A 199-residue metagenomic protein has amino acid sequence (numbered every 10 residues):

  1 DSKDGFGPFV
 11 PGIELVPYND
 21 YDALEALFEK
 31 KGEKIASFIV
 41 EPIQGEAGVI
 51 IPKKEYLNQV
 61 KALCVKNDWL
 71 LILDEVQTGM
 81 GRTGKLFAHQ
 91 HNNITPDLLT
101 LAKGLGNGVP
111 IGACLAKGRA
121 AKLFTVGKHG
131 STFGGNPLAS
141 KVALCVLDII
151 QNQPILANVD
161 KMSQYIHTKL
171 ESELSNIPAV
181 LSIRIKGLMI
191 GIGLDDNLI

Functional and structural regions predicted by a protein language model:
D1-I199: Conserved N-terminal phosphate-binding loop of PLP-dependent enzymes in the Aspartate aminotransferase
